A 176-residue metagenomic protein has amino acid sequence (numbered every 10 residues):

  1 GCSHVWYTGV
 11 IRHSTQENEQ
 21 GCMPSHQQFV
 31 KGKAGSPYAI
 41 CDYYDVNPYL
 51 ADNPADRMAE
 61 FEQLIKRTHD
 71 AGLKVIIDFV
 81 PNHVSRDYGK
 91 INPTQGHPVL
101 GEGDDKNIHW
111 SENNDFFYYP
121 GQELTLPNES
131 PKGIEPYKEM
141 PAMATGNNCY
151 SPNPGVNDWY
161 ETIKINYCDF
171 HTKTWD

Functional and structural regions predicted by a protein language model:
C2-S3, V10-D176: Substrate-binding/active-site clefts of carbohydrate-active enzymes
